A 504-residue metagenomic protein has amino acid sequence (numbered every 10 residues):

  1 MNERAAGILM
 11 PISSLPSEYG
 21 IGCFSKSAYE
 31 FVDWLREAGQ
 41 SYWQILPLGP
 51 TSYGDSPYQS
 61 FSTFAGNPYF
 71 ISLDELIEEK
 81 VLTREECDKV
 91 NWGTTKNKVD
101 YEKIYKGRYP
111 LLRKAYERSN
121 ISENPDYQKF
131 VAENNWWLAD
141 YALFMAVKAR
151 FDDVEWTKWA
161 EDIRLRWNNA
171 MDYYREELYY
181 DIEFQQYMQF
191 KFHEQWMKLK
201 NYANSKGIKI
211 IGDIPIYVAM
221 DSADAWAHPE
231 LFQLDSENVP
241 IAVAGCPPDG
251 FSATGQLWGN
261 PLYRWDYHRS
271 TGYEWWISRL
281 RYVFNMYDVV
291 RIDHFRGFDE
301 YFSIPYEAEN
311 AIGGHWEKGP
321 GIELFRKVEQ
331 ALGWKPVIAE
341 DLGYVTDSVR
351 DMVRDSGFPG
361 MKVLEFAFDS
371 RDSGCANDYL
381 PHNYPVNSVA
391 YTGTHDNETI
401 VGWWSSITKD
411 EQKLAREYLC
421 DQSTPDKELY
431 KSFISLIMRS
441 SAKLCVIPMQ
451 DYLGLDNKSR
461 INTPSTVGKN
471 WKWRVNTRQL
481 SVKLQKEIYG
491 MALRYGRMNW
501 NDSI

Functional and structural regions predicted by a protein language model:
M1-G39: Mature N-terminal, pre-catalytic/accessory segment of carbohydrate-active enzymes
R4, P11, S17, D55-F190 (+4 more regions): Alpha-amylase-like alpha-glycosidases and glucanotransferases acting on alpha-linked glucans and related
K26-T51, M286, I437: Catalytic domains of carbohydrate-active enzymes, especially glycoside hydrolases
R36, W196-N204, E329, V353-R354: Surface-exposed amphipathic alpha-helices with a cationic face
E37, I163, A170, W473 (+1 more regions): Domain-scale activation on soluble regions of proteins
L46, K209-I211, P215, V289 (+1 more regions): Outer-envelope exported proteins of Gram-negative bacteria
Q185, Q189-V218: Conserved, well-ordered alpha-helix/loop/beta-strand core segments that scaffold catalytic motifs
